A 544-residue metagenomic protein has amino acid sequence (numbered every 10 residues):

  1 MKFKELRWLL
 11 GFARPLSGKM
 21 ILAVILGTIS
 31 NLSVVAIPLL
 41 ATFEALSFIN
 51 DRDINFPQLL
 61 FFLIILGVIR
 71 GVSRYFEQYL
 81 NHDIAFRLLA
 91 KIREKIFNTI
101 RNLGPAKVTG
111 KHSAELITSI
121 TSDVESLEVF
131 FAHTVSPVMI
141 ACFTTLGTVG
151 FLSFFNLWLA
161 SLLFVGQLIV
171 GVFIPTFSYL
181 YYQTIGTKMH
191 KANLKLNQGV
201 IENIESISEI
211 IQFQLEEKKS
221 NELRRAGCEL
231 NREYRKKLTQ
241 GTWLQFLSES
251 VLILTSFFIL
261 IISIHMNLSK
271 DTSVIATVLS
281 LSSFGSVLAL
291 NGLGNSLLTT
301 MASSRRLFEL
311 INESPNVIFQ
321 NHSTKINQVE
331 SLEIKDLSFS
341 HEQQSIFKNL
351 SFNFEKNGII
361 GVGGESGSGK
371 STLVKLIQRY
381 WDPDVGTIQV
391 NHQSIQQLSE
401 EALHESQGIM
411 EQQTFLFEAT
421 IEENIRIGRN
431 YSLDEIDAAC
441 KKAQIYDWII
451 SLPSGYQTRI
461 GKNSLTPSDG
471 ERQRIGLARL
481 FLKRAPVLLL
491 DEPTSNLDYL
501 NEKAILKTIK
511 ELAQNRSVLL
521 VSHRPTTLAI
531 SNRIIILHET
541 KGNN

Functional and structural regions predicted by a protein language model:
M1-V34, D53-L59, E77, N81 (+11 more regions): Membrane-integrated ABC transporters
L10-G18, P105-A106, S122-F131, V135 (+7 more regions): An intracellular "coupling" helix at the cytosolic face of ABC transporter transmembrane type-1 domains
K19-S30, F43, L66, H133-K188 (+2 more regions): Transmembrane helices of ABC transporter permease
M20-F76, S153-W158: Transmembrane helix-loop-helix hairpins at lipid-water interfaces of multipass membrane proteins, especially the type-1
S47-F61, F151-V165, Q240-R305, L310-I311: Helix-loop-helix
Y79-N98, M139-I140, L163-S208, L215 (+5 more regions): Cytoplasmic coupling helices
S280-E342, D382-V385, Q389, Y431-K441 (+1 more regions): ABC transporter TMD-NBD coupling linker
Q378: Helix-to-loop junction immediately C-terminal to a conserved catalytic motif
